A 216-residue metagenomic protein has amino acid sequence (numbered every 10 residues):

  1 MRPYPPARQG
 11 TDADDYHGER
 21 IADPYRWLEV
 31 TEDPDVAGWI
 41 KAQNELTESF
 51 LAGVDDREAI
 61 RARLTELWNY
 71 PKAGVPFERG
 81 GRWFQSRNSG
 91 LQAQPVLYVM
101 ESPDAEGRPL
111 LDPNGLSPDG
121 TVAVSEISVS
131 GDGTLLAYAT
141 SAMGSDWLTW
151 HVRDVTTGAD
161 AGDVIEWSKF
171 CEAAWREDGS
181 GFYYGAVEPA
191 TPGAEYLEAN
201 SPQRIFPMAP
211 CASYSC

Functional and structural regions predicted by a protein language model:
M1-C216: Beta-propeller folds
